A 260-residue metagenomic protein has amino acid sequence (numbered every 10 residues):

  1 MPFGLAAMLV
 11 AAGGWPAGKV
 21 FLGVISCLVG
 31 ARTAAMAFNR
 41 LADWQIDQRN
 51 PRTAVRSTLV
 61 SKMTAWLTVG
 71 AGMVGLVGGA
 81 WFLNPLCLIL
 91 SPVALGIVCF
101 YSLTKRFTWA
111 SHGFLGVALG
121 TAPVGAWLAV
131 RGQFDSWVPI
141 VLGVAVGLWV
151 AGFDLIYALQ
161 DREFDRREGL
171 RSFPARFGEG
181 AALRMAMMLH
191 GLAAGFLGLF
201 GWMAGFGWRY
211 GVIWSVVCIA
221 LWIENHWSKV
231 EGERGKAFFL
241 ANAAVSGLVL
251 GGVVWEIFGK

Functional and structural regions predicted by a protein language model:
M1-V10, G116-G120, S246-G252: The first (N-terminal) embedded transmembrane alpha-helix
G4, G13, S26, T33-A34 (+2 more regions): Intramembrane alpha-helical segments
A7-V20, M203: Short, hydrophobic transmembrane alpha-helix segments
V20-A31, V138-W149, G207-V212: Alpha-helical transmembrane segments
L22-L28, W44-S91, R167-G207, G211: Multi-pass membrane catalytic core of lipid/isoprenoid biosynthesis enzymes
C27-A35, N39, V98-Y101, A145-F153 (+2 more regions): Alpha-helical transmembrane segments of multi-pass membrane proteins
D43, S111, D161, N242: Residue-level signal for inorganic ion chemistry
L199-K260: Extended hydrophobic alpha-helices typical of membrane-associated regions
